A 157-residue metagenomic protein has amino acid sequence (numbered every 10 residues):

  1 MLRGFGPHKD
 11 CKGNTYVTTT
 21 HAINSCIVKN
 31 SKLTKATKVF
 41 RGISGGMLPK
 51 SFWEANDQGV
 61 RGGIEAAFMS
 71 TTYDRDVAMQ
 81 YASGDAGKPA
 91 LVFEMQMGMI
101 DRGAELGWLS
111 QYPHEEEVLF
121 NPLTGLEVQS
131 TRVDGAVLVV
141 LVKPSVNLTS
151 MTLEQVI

Functional and structural regions predicted by a protein language model:
M1-I100, A104, W108: Internal glycine-rich, Lys/Arg-flanked active-site/core loops of soluble domains
S44, T72-R75, M79-V156: Active-site and NAD+-binding cores of ADP-ribose-processing enzymes
